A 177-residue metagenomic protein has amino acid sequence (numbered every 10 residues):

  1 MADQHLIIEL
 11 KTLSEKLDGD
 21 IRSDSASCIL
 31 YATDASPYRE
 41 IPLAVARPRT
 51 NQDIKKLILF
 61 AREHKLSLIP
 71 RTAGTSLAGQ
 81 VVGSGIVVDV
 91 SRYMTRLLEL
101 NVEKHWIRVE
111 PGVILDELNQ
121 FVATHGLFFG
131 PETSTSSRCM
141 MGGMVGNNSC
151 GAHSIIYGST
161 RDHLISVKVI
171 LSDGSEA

Functional and structural regions predicted by a protein language model:
M1-A35, F60-L68: N-terminal accessory segments
L13, S36-L68, I86, V90-T135 (+2 more regions): N-terminal glycine-rich flavin-associated loop
A26-L30, R96, S137: A short acidic, often aromatic-flanked loop/helix-cap motif at beta-alpha or helix-coil junctions that lines enzyme
R71: Conserved PLP cofactor-binding pocket of PLP-dependent enzymes
R138-G142: Beta-rich nucleic-acid/ligand-interaction surfaces
